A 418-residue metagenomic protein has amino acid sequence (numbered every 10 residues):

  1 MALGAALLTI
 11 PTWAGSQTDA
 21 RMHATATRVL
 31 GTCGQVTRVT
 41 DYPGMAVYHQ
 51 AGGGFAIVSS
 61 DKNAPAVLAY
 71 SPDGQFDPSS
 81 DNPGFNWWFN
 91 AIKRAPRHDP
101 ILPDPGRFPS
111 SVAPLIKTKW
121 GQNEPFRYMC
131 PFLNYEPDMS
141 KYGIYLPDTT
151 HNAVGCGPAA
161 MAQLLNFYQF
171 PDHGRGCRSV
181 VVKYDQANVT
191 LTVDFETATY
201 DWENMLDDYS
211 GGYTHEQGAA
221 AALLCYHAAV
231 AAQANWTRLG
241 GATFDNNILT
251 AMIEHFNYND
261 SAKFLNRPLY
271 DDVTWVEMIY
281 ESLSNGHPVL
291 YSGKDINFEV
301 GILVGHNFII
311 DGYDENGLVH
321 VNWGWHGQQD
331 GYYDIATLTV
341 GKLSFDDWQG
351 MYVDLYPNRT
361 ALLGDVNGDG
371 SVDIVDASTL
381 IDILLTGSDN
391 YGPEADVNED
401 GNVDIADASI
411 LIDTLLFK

Functional and structural regions predicted by a protein language model:
M1-T9: Bacterial N-terminal signal peptides
I10-A14: Sec/Tat signal peptide C-region and signal peptidase I cleavage site
G15-D41, A56, K62-E124, Y128-P131 (+3 more regions): Cys-His-centered catalytic/binding microenvironment captured across papain-like cysteine peptidases and homologous
R28-T32, D61, A159-P171, E254-H255 (+4 more regions): Structured segments of extracytoplasmic/periplasmic soluble domains in secreted or envelope-associated proteins
V36-G52, T250, E254-N322: Active-site-adjacent substructure of cysteine-protease-like catalytic cores
P43, A64-D245: Active-site-adjacent structural segments surrounding the nucleophilic cysteine of cysteine proteases and isopeptidases
C156, M252, I310-G312, V321 (+4 more regions): Residue-level detector of buried hydrophobic side-chain packing in well-ordered secondary-structure elements
N358-K418: Cellulosome-associated attachment modules in secreted, modular CAZymes
